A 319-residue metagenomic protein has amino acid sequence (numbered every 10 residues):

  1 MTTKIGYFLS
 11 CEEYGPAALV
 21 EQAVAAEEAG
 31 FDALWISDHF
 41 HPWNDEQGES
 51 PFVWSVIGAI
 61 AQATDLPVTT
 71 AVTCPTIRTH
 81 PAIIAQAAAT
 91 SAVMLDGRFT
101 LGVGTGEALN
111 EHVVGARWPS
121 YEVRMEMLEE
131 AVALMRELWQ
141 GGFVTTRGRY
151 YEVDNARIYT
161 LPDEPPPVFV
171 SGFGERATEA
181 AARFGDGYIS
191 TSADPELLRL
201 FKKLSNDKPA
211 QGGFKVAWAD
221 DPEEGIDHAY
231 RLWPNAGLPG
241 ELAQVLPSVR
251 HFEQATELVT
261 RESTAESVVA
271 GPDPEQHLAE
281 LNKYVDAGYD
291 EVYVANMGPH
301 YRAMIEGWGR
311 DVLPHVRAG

Functional and structural regions predicted by a protein language model:
M1-G319: Active-site-adjacent structural elements that line small-molecule/cofactor binding pockets in enzymes
